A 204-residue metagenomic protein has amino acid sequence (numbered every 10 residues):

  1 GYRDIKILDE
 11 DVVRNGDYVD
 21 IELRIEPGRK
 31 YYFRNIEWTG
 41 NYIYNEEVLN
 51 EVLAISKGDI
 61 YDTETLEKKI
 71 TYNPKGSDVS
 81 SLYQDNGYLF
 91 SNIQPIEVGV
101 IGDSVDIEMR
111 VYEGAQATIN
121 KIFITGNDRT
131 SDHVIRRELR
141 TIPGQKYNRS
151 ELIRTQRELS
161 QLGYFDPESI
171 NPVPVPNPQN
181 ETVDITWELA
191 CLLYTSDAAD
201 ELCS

Functional and structural regions predicted by a protein language model:
G1-S196: Periplasmic polypeptide-binding modules associated with outer-membrane biogenesis and secretion
Y194-S204: Single conserved hydrophobic/aromatic residue that forms the stacking wall/gate of nucleotide- or nucleobase-binding
